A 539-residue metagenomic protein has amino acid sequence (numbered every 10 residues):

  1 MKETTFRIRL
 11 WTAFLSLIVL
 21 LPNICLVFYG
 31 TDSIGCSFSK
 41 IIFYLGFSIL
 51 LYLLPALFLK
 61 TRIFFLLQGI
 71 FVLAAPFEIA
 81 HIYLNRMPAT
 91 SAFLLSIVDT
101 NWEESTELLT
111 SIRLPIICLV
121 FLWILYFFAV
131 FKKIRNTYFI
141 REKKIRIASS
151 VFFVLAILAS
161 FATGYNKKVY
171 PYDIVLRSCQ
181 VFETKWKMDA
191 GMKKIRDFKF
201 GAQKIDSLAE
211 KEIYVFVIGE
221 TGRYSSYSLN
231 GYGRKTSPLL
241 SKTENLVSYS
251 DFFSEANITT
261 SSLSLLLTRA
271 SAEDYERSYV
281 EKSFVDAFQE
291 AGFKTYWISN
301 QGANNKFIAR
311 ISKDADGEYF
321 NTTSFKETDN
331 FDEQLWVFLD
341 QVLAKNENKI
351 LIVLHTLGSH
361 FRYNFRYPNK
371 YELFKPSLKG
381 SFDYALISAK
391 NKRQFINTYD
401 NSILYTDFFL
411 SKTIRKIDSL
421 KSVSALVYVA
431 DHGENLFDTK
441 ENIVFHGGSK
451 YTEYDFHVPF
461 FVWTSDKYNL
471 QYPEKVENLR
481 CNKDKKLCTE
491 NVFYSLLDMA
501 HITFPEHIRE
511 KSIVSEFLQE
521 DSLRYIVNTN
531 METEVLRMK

Functional and structural regions predicted by a protein language model:
M1-D173: Transmembrane and membrane-interface helices of multi-pass, inner-membrane envelope-modifying transferases
E3-I18, L57, T61, D286 (+4 more regions): Membrane-interface soluble catalytic domains
Y52, V337-D340, G380-L426, V462 (+1 more regions): A long, amphipathic alpha-helix that forms part of the scaffold/cap immediately adjacent to metal-dependent active
F153-A156, S160-D383, C488-E516: Active-site-proximal alpha/beta segments of enzymes that process anionic O-linked groups
G201-K204, I443-Y451, R480-C481: Short, P/G- and charge-enriched loop/turn segments at secondary-structure junctions
V215, S402-F445, F493-L497: Metal-dependent active-site segment of extracytoplasmic phospho-/sulfohydrolases and closely related
G231-K235, S422-V423, V429-P473: Histidine-centered active-site microenvironments of extracellular/periplasmic hydrolases and transferases
L265, Y384-F395, Q471-N478: Short glycine/proline-rich turn/loop motifs
